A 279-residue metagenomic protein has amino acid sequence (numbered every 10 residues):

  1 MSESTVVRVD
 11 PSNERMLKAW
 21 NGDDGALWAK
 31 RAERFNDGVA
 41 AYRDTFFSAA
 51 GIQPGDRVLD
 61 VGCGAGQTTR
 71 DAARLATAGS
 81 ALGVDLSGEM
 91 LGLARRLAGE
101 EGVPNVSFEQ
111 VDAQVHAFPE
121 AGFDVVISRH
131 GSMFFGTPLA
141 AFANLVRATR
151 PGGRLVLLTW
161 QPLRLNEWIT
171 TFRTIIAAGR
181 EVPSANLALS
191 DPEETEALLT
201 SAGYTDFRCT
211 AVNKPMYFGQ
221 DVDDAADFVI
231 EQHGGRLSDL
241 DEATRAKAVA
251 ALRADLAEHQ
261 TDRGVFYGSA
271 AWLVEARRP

Functional and structural regions predicted by a protein language model:
S2-P54, Q67-D71, M90-L93, E231: Conserved class I S-adenosyl-L-methionine
V6-V9, A19, R31, V39 (+2 more regions): Conserved Class I S-adenosyl-L-methionine
F35, L139-A140, V146, R150-G219 (+2 more regions): Conserved catalytic/acceptor-binding region of the Class I
A50-I52, L75-A76, T149: A generic alpha-to-beta junction signature in SAM-dependent methyltransferases
R57-H116: Class I SAM-dependent methyltransferase SAM/SAH-binding core
A76, A98, I176, L199 (+2 more regions): Conserved hydrophobic residues forming the short capping helix/wall of the S-adenosyl-L-methionine
Q114-V125: A short acidic, Gly/Pro-enriched loop at the edge of an enzyme's catalytic core that lines a small-molecule cofactor
D124-P138, Q161: A short SAM/SAH-binding and catalytic strip from SAM-dependent methyltransferases
